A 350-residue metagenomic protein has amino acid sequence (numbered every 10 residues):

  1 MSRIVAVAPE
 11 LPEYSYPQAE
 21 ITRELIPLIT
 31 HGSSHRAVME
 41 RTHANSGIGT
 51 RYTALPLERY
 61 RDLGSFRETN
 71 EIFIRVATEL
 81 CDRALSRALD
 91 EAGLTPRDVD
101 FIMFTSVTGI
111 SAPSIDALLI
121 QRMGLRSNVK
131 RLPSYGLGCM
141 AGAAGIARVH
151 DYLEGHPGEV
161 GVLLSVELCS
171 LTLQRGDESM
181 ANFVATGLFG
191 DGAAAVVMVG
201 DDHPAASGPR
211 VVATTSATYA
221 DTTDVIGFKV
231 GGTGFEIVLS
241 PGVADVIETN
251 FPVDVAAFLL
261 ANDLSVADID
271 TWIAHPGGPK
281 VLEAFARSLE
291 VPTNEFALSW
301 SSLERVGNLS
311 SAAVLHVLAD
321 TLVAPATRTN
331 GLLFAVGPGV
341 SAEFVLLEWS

Functional and structural regions predicted by a protein language model:
M1-R75, V160, R175-T249, V253 (+3 more regions): Condensing-enzyme catalytic core mediating Claisen C-C bond formation in acyl metabolism
S15-Q18, P113-A117, A144-A147, T172-D177 (+2 more regions): Short acidic, glycine/serine/threonine-rich loops at helix termini
A44, V76-A92, I115, R148 (+3 more regions): Short, well-ordered amphipathic alpha-helical segments that serve as non-catalytic structural scaffolds within diverse
S46-L125, R131, G136, V266-L282: Conserved beta-ketoacyl condensing-enzyme motif
I72, R83, A88-D90, G227-L303: A contiguous, well-structured pocket-lining segment that forms one wall/lid of small-molecule binding clefts in soluble
V107-T108, L118-Q121, R126-N128, P133-E154 (+3 more regions): Claisen-condensing/thiolase-fold acyl-transfer catalytic domains that form or cleave C-C bonds in fatty acid
S111-L118, L163-V184, A213-G231, G278-R287 (+1 more regions): Active-site-adjacent elements of ketosynthase-type condensing enzymes
S127, S134, A141-R148, L168-D191: Active-site glycine-rich loop that binds ribose-phosphate moieties when present
